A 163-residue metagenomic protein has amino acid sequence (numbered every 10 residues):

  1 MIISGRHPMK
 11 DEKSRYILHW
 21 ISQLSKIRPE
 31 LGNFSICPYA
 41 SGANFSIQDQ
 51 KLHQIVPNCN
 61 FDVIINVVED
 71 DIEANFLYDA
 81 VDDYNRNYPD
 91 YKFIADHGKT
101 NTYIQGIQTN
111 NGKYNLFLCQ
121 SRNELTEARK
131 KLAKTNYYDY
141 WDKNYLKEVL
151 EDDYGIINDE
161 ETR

Functional and structural regions predicted by a protein language model:
M1-R163: Expand to "…catalyze enediolate/carbanion chemistry for C-C bond making/breaking, isomerization, decarboxylation
